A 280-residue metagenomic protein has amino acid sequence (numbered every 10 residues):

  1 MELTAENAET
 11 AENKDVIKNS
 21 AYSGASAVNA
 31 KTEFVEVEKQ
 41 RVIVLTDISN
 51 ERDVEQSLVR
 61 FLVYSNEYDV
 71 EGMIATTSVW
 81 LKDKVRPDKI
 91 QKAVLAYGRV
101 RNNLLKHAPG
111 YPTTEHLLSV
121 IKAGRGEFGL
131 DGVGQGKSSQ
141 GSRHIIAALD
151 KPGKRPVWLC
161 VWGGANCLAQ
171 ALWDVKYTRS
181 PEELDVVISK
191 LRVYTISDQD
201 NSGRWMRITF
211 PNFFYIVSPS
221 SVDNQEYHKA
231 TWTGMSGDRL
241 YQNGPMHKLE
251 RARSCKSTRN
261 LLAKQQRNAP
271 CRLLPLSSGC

Functional and structural regions predicted by a protein language model:
T4-D15, S20-A27: Short, low-complexity, charge-dense intrinsically disordered segments
K31-C280: N-terminal acidic, glycine/proline-rich low-complexity segments
